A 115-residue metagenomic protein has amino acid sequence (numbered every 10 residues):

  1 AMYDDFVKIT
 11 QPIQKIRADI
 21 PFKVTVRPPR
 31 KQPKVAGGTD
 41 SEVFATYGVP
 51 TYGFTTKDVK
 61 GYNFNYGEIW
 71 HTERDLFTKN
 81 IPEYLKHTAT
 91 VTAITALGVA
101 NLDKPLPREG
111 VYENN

Functional and structural regions predicted by a protein language model:
A1-Y66: Metal-dependent peptidase/peptidase-like ectodomains
K60-N115: His/Asp/Glu-rich mid-to-C-terminal helical/loop segments that flank catalytic regions of hydrolases
